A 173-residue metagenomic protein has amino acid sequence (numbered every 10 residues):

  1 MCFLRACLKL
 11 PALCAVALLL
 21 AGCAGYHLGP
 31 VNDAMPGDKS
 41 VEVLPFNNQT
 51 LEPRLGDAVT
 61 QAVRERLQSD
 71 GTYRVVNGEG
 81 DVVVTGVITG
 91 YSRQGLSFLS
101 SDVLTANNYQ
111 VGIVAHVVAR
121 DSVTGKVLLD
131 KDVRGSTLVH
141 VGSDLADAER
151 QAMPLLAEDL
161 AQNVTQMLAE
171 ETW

Functional and structural regions predicted by a protein language model:
M1-C23: Sec-dependent bacterial lipoprotein signal peptides
L10-L13, L44, L51-A58, G80-I88 (+4 more regions): A generic short-segment signal for beta-strand/edge and adjacent turn/coil regions
L13, D33, V76, T105-N107: Generic marker of residues within folded, mature protein domains
G22-E65, D70-T72, V76, G80 (+4 more regions): A structural "domain/chain start" motif
A24, D121-L128, V139-W173: C-terminal/domain-edge helix-coil "capping" segments
Q49-Q61, A106-Q110, A146-D159: Soluble non-cytosolic domains of exported or imported proteins
Q68-R74, V83-L128, S136-A148: Surface-exposed short loop/turn segments
